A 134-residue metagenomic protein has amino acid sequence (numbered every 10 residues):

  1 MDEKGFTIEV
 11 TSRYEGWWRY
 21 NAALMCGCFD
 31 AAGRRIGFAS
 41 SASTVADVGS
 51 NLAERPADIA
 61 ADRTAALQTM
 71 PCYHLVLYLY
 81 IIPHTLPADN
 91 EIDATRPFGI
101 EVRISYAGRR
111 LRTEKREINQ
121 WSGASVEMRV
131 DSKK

Functional and structural regions predicted by a protein language model:
M1-I36: Short, surface-exposed binding/anchoring microloops in extracellular/periplasmic proteins
E15-W17, H84-I92: Short acidic/polar inter-strand loop motif in beta-rich domains
N21-A23, I92-E101: Short coil-to-beta strand junction motifs in C2/discoidin
G33-P87: Short, intrinsically disordered low-complexity segments
A61-T69, G123-K133: Exposed aromatic-hydrophobic patches
I104-Y106: Conserved aromatic beta-strand anchor motif in extracellular beta-sandwich/beta-rich domains
E114-V126: Short, solvent-exposed aromatic-acidic interface loops
